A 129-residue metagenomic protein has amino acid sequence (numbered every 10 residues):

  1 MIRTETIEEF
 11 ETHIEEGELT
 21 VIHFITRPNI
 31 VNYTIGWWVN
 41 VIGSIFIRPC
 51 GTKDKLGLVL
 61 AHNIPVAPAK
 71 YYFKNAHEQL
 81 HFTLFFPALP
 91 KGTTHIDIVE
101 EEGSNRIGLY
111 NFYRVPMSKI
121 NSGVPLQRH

Functional and structural regions predicted by a protein language model:
M1-G17, T52-P65: Low-complexity, acidic Ser/Thr/Pro/Gly-rich terminal tails and inter-domain linkers that flank the onset of structured
E9-T20, K70-A76: Short, solvent-exposed beta-strand/turn "edge" segments of beta-rich domains on protein surfaces
E16, P49-D54, P87-T94: A short, structured loop/turn motif at beta-sheet edges
E18-I30: Short, well-ordered beta-strand segments enriched in hydrophobic/aromatic residues
P28-T34, G92: Primarily extracytoplasmic ectodomains and periplasmic/lumenal surface modules that are beta-strand-rich
T34-Y71: The feature marks short-to-medium sequence segments in extracytoplasmic or secretory-pathway proteins
V59-D97, G103: Short, solvent-exposed, Trp/other aromatic-anchored flexible loops in extracytoplasmic proteins
E102-H129: Internal interaction segment
